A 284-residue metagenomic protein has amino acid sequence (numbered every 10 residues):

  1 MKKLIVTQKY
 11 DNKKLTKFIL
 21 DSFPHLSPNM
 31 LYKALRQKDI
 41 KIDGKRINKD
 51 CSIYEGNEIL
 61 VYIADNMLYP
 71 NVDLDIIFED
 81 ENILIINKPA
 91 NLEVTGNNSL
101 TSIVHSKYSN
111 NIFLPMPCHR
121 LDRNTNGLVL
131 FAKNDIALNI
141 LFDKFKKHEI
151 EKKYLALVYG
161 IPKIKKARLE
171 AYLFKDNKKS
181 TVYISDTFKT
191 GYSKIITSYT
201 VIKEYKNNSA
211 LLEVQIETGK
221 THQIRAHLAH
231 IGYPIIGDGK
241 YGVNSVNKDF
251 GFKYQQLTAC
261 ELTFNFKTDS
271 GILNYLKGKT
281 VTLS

Functional and structural regions predicted by a protein language model:
M1-K179: RNA pseudouridine synthases
M1-K33, K189-T190, T200, N207-S209 (+2 more regions): Pseudouridine synthases involved in rRNA/tRNA modification
D43-K49, N208-L211, K248-D249: Short alpha-helix capping/helix-loop boundary micro-motifs
N48-S52, E213, Y254: Short, surface-exposed secondary-structure edge patches
N71, I112, K194-I196, S209-L211 (+1 more regions): Short coil/loop residues immediately preceding or within conserved phosphate-binding loops of NTP-utilizing enzyme
I76, V158, S198-V201, I235: Conserved hydrophobic positions within beta-strands
L84, A210-Q215: Short, well-ordered beta-strand segments enriched in hydrophobic/aromatic residues
R168, N177-K178, F188-K203: Non-catalytic RNA-recognition surface used by pseudouridine synthases
